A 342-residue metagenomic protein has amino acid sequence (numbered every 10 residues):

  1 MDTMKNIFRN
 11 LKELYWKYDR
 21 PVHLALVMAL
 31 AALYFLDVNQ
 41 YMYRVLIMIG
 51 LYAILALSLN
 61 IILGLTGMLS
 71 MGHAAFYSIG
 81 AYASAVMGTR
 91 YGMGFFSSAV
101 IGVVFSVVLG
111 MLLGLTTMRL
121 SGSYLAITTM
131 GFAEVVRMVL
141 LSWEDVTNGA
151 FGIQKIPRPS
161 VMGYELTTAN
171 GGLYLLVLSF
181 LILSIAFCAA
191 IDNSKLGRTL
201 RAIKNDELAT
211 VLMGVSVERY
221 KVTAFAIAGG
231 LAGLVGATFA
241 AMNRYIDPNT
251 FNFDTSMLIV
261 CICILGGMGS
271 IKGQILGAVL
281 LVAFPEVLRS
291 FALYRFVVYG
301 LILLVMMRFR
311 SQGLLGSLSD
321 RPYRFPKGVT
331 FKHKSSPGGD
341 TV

Functional and structural regions predicted by a protein language model:
M1-I54, A83, Y91-S98, T341-V342: Membrane-interfacial amphipathic/re-entrant helices at transmembrane-helix boundaries
M1-M28, N205-E207, L212-R219, L288-V342: Cytosolic-side transmembrane-helix boundaries in multi-pass membrane proteins
P21-L36, V177-F187, G300-L304: Hydrophobic core of alpha-helical transmembrane segments in multi-pass integral membrane proteins
V38-Y91, L115-T129, K204-L212, S216-V217 (+1 more regions): Single transmembrane alpha-helix segments in multi-pass membrane proteins
A74, V100, K221-L304, R308: Transmembrane alpha-helical segments in multi-pass inner-membrane proteins
Y91-E134, L276-A278: Alpha-helical transmembrane segments within multi-pass membrane transporters and channels
F132-L166, G197, Q312-D320: Extracellular/periplasmic helix-loop junction at the C-terminal end of a transmembrane helix in multi-pass membrane
T168-D247: Helix-loop-helix "hairpin" substructures at the membrane interface of multi-pass membrane proteins
